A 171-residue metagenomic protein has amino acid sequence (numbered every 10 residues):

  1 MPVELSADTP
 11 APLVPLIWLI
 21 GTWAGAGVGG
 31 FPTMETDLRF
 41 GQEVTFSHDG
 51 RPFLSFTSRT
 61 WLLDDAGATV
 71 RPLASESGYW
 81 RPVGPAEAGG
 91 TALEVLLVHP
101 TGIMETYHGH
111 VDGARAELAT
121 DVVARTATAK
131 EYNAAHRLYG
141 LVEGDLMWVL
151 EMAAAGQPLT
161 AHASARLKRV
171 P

Functional and structural regions predicted by a protein language model:
M1-F53, W61-A68, E143, A155-P171: Amphipathic/hydrophobic helical signal segments and adjacent flexible N-terminal regions that mediate secretion
L19, F40-Q42, G50-L54, A74-G78 (+4 more regions): A generic structural signal for short beta-strands and their flanking turns/coil linkers
G25, L54-S58, G89, L93-L97 (+2 more regions): Short hydrophobic/aromatic-rich beta-strand segments that constitute the beta-sheet cores of beta-sandwich/beta-barrel
D37-R39, L73, P100-G102, K130-Y132 (+1 more regions): Short solvent-exposed loop/turn micro-motifs enriched in small/polar/acidic residues
G41-S47, E76-R81, T106-H110, A134-G140 (+2 more regions): Hydrophobic/aromatic beta-strand elements that line small-molecule binding cavities or substrate pockets in beta-rich
L63-H108: Helix-adjacent hinge/juxtasegments
T91, L97-L138: Compositionally biased, intrinsically disordered linkers/stalks adjacent to structured regions
D121-P171: Mixed-charge, glycine-accented linear interaction segment located at domain edges/termini
